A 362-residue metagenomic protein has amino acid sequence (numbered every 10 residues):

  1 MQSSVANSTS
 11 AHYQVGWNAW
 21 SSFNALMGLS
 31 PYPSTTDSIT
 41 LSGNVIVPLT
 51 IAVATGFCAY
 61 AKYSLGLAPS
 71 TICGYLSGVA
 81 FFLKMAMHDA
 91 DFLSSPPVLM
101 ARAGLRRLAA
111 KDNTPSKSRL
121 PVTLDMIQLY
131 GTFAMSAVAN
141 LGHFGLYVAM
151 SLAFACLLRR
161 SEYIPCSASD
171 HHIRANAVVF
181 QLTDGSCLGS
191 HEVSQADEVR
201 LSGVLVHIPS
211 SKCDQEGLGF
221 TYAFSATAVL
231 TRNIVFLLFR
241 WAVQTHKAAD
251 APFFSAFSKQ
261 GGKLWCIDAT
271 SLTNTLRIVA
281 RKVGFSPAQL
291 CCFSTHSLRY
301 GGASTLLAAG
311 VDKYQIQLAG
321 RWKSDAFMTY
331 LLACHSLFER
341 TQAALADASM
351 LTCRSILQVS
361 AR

Functional and structural regions predicted by a protein language model:
M1-R362: Extended, non-catalytic subsegments within catalytic or DNA/protein-binding/adaptor domains
